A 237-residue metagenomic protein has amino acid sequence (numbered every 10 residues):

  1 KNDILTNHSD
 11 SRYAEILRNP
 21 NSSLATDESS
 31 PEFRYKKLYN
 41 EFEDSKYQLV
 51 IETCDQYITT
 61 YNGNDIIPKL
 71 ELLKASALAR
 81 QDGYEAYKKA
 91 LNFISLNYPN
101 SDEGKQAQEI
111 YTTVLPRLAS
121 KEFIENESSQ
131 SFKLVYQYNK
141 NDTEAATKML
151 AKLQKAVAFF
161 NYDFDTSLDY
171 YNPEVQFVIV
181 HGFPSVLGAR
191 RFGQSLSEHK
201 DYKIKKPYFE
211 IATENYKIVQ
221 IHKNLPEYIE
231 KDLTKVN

Functional and structural regions predicted by a protein language model:
K1-N237: Acidic, polar-rich low-complexity tracts and alpha-helical solenoid repeat scaffolds
